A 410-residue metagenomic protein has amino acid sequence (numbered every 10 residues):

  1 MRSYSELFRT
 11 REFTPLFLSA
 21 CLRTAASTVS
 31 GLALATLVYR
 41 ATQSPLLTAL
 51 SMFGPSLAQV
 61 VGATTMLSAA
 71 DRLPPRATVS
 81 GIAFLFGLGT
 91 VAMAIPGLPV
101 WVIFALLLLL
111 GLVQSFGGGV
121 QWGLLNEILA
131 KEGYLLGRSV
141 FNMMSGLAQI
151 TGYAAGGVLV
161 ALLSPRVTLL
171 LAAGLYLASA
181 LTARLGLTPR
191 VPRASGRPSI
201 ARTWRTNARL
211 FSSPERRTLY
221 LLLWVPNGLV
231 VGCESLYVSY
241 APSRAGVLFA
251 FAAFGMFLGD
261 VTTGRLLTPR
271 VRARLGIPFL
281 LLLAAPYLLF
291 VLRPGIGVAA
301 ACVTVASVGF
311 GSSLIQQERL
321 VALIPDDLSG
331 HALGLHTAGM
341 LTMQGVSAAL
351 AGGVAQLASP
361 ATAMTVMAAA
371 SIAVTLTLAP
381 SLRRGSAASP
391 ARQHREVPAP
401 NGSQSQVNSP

Functional and structural regions predicted by a protein language model:
M1-F13, T188-L221, E396-S403: Juxtamembrane intracellular "pre-TM" segments in multi-pass secondary transporters
C21, A25, V29-A33, L163-L170 (+2 more regions): A single, central transmembrane helix in multi-pass transporters
C21, G89, V100-F116, G297-G311: Hydrophobic core of transmembrane alpha-helices in multi-pass small-molecule transporters, especially MFS/SLC-type
L32-A41, M93-P96, T151-L171, S239-R244 (+1 more regions): Transmembrane alpha-helix termini and helix-breaking/packing motifs in multi-pass membrane transporters
P45-L46, K131-F141, D326-H336: Loop-to-transmembrane helix entry/capping segments in MFS-fold secondary transporters and related SLC/MFSD carriers
S51, P55-D71, R76-L85, A92 (+1 more regions): C-terminal transmembrane bundle of multi-pass solute transporters/carriers
L107-L147, Y153: Cytoplasmic helix-loop-helix junction between adjacent transmembrane helices in 12-TM secondary transporters
E127, L169, A173-P198, A379-R392: Helix-loop junctions on the cytosolic side of multi-pass membrane transporters, especially the intracellular loop
